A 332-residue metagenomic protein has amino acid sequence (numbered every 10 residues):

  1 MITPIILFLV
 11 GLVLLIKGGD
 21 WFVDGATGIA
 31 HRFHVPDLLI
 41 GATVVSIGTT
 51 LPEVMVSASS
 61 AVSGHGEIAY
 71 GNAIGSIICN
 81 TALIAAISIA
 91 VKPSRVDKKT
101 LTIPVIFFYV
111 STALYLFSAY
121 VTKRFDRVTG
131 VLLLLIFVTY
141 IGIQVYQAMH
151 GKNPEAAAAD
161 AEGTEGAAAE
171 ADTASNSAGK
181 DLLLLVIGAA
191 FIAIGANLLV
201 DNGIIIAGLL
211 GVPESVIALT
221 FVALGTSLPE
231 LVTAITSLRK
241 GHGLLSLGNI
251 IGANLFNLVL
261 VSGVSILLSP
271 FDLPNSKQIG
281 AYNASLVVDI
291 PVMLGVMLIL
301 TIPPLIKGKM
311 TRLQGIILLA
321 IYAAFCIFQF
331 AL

Functional and structural regions predicted by a protein language model:
M1-L332: Hydrophobic alpha-helical segments, chiefly the membrane-spanning helices and signal/signal-anchor peptides
